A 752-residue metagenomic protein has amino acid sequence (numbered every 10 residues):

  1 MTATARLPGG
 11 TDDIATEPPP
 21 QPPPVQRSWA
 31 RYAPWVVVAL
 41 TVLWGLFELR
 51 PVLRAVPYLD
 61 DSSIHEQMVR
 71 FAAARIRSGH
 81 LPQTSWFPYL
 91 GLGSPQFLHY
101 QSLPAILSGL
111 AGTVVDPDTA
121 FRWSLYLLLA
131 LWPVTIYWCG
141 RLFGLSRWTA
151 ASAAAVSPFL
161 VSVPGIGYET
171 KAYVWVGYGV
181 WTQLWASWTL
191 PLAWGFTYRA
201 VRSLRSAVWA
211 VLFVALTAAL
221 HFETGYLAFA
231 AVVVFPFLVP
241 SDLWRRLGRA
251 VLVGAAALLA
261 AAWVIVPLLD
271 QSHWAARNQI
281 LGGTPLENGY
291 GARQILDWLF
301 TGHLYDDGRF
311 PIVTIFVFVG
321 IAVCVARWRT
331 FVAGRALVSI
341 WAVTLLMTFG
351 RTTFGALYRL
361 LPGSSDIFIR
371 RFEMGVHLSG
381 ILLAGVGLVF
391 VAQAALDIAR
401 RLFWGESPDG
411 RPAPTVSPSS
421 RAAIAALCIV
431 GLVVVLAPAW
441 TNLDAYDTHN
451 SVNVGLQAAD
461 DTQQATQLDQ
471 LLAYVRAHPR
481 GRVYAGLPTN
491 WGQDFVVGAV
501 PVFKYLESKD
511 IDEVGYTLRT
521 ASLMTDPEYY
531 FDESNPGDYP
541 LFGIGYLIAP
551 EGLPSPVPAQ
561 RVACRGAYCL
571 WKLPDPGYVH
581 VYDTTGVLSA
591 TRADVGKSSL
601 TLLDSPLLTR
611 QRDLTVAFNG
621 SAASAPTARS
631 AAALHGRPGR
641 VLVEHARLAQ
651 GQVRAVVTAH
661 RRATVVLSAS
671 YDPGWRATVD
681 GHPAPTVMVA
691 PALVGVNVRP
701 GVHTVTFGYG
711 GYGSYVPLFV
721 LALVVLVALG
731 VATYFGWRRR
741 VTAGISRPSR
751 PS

Functional and structural regions predicted by a protein language model:
T2-G455, A459, Q470, H478 (+3 more regions): Membrane-embedded transmembrane-helix bundle of lipid-linked glycan/lipid transferases
T2-G9, I14, D61, R75-G79 (+6 more regions): Extracytoplasmic
L110, G179, G283-T284, R371 (+9 more regions): Glycine-rich loops and low-complexity Gly/Arg-rich segments that provide flexible linkers or classic glycine-based
T149, Y178, I369, L541 (+2 more regions): A short, structural micro-pattern
A150, G385, Q493, V581 (+3 more regions): Short acidic, gly/pro-rich beta-turn/loop elements at beta-sheet edges and active-site/ligand-binding grooves
L204, G639-A669, G713-R738, G744: Beta-strand-rich recognition domains
V264, L269-D270, T344-L346, G350-R351 (+9 more regions): A broadly conserved detector of short glycine/acidic/proline-rich loop/turn motifs that flank catalytic sites and bind
Y671-G674, V679-V724: Beta-strand-rich ligand-recognition modules
